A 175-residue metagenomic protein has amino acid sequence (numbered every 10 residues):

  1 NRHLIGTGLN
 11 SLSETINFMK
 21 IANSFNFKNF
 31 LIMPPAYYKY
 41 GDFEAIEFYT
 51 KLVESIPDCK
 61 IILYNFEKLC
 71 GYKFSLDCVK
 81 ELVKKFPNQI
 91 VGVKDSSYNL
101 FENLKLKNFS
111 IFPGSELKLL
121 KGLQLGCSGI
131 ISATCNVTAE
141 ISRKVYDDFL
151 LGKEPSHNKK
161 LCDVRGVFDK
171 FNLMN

Functional and structural regions predicted by a protein language model:
N1-G71, V79: Active-site beta->alpha loop and helix N-cap motifs at the rims of alpha/beta catalytic domains
V53-C59, F66-N172: Catalytic alpha/beta core domains of metabolic enzymes, predominantly
N175: N-terminal glycine-rich anion-binding loops that anchor highly charged ligand groups
